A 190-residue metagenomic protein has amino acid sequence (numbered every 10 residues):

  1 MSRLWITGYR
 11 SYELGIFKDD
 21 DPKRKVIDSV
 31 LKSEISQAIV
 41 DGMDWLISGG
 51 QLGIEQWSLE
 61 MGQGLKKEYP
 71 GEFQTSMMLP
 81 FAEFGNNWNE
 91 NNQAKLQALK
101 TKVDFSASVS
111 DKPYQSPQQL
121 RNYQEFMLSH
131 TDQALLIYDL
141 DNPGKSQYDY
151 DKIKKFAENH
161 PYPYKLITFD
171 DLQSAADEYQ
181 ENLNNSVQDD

Functional and structural regions predicted by a protein language model:
S2-W45, G49-D189: Acidic/glycine-enriched connector segments
